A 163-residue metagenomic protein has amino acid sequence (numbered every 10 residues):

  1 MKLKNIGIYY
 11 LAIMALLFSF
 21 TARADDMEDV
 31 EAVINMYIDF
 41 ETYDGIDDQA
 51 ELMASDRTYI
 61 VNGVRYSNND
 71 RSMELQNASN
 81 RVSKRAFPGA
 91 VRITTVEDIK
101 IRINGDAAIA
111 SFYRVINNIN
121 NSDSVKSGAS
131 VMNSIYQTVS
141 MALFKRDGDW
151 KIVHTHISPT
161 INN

Functional and structural regions predicted by a protein language model:
M1-Y10: Bacterial N-terminal signal peptides that target proteins for export
L11, L17-S55, Y59, D106: Short, low-complexity N-terminal intrinsically disordered segments enriched in polar/charged residues
E28, I46-N104, N133: A solvent-exposed, acidic/Ser-Thr-rich amphipathic alpha-helical stretch
R92, G105-S122: A short hydrophobic beta-strand element
T94-V96, S111-Y113, N133-S140: Short, surface-exposed coil-to-beta transition loops
I99-A110, L143-K151: A short, structured loop/turn motif at beta-sheet edges
K126-A129: Extracellular loop and loop/strand-boundary signature of outer-membrane beta-barrel proteins
N133-N163: Short beta-strand edge/turn micro-motifs at domain boundaries
